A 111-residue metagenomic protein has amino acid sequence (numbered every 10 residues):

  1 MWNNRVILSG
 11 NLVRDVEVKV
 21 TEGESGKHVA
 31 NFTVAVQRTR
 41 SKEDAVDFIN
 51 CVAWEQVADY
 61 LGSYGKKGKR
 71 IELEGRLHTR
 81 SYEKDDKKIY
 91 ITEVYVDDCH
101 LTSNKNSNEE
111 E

Functional and structural regions predicted by a protein language model:
M1-E111: Single-stranded nucleic acid-binding surfaces, predominantly the OB-fold ssDNA-binding core
